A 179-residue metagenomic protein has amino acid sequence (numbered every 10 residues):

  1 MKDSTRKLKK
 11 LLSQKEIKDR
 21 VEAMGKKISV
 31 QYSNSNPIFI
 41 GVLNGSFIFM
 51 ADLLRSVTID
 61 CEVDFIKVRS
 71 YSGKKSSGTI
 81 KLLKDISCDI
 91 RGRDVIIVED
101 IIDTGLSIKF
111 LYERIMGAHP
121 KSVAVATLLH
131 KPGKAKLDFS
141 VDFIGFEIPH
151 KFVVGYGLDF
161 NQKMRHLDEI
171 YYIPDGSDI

Functional and structural regions predicted by a protein language model:
M1-I179: PRPP-associated nucleotide enzymes
